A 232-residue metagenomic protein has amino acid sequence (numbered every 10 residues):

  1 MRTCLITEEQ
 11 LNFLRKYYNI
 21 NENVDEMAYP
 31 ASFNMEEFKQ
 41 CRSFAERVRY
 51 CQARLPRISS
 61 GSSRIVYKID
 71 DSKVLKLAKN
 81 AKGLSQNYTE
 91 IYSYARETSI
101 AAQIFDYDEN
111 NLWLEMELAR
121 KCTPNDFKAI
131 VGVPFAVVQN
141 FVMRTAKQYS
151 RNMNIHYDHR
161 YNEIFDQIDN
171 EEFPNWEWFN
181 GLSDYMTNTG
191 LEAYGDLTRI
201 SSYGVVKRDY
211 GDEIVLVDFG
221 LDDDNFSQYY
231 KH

Functional and structural regions predicted by a protein language model:
M1-E22: Protein-protein interaction and targeting regions used for scaffolding, dimerization, and localization
E22-P56: Juxta-kinase regulatory segment immediately upstream of eukaryotic protein kinase catalytic domains
C51-Q103, E109-W113: ATP-binding glycine-rich loop module of kinase domains
K68-D71, L118, R208: Active-site beta-strand termini and strand-to-loop segments that position acidic
A81-E90, P124-K128, N225-Y230: Active-site-adjacent loop/helix micro-motif of nuclease/hydrolase catalytic cores
S99-N175: Conserved structural core of kinase catalytic domains
M153-H156, R160-D209: Conserved kinase catalytic-core segment
E192-H232: Catalytic activation segment of kinase domains across protein kinase-like and atypical kinase folds
